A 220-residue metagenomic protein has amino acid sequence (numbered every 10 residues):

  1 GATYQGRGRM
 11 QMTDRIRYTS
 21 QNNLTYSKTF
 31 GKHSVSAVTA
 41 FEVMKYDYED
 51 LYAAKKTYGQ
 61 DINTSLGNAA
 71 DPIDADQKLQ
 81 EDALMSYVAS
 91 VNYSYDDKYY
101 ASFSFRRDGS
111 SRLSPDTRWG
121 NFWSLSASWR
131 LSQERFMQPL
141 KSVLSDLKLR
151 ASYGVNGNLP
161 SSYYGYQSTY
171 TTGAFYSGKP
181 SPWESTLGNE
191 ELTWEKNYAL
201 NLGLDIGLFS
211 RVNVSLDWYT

Functional and structural regions predicted by a protein language model:
G1-T220: Extracellular/periplasmic, surface-exposed regions of secreted and cell-surface proteins
